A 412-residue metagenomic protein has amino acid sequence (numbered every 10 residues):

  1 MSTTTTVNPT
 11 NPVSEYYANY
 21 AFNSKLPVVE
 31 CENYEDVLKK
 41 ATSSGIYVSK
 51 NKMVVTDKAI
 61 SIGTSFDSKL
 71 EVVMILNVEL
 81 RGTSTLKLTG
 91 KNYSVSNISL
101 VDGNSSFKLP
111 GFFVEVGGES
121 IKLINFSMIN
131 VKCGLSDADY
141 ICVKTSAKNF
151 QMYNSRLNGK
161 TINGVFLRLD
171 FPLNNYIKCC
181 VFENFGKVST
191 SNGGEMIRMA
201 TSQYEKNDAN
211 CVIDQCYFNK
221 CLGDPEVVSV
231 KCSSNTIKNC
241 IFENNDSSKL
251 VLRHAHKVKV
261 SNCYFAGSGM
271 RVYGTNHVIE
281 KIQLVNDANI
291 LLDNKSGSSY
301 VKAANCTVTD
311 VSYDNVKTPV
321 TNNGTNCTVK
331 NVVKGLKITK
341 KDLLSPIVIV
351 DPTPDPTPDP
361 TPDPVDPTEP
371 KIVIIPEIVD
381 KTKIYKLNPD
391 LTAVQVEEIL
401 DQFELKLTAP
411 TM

Functional and structural regions predicted by a protein language model:
T4-T6: Extracellular mucin-like PTS domains
N11-N33, G45, D170, A304 (+3 more regions): Acidic, glycine- and Ser/Thr-rich low-complexity intrinsically disordered tracts in extracellular/secreted proteins
V29, Y204-D208: Short, surface-exposed alpha-helical recognition segments that flank or form part of ligand/macromolecule-binding
C31-G90, S105-L109: N-terminal extracellular ligand-recognition/capping segment immediately after the signal peptide
S49-N51, E71-E79, N92-N104, E119-K132 (+8 more regions): Right-handed parallel beta-helix
D57-G63, R81-K87, S106-E115, G134-K144 (+7 more regions): Extracellular beta-strand/beta-solenoid scaffold signature
